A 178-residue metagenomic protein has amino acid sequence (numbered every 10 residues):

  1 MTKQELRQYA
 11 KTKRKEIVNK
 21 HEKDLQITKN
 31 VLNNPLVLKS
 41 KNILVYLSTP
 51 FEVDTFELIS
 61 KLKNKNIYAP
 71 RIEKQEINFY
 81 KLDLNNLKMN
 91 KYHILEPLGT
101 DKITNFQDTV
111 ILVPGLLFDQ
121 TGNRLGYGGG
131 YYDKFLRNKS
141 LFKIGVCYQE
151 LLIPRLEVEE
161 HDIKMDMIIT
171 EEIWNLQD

Functional and structural regions predicted by a protein language model:
M1-E5, T12, N64, L98-D101 (+3 more regions): Surface-exposed, charge/polar-rich loops and edge strands
M1-F106: N-terminal active-site beta-alpha-beta segment that forms phosphate/nucleotide-binding and substrate-recognition loops
Y46-S48, V113-P114, G145-C147: Short beta-strand segments
G126-Y131: Charged helix-capping and loop-helix junction motifs
